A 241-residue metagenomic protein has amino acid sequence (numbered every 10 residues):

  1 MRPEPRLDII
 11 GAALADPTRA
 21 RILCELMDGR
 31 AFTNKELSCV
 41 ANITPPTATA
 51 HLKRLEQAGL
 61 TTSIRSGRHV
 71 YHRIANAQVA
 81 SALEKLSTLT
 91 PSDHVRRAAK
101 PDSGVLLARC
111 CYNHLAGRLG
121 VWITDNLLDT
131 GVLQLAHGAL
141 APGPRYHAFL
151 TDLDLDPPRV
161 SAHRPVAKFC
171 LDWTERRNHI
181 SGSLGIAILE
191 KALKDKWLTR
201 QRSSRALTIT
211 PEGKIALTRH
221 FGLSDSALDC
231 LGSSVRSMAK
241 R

Functional and structural regions predicted by a protein language model:
M1-P5, D28, A80-L135, D156-S203 (+1 more regions): Amphipathic alpha-helical dimerization/coiled-coil segments that flank or bridge DNA-binding/regulatory modules
I9-T44, V70-H72, C110-C111: N-terminal helix-turn-helix DNA-binding core of bacterial DNA-binding proteins
A13, P17, E25-G29, H114 (+4 more regions): Short amphipathic alpha-helical elements of helix-turn-helix/winged-helix folds
A13-R19, N76-A77, V105, G117: Short helix-coil-helix linker/hinge
N34-T61: Canonical helix-turn-helix DNA-binding module
E56-S66, V70-R73, A136-H137, Q201-R202: Beta-hairpin "wing" of winged helix-turn-helix
I64-L89, P142, Y146, G213: Basic, amphipathic "hinge/linker" alpha-helix immediately C-terminal to the N-terminal HTH DNA-binding motif
I123-T124, L133-L150: Non-catalytic interaction/regulatory modules that flank or connect domains
